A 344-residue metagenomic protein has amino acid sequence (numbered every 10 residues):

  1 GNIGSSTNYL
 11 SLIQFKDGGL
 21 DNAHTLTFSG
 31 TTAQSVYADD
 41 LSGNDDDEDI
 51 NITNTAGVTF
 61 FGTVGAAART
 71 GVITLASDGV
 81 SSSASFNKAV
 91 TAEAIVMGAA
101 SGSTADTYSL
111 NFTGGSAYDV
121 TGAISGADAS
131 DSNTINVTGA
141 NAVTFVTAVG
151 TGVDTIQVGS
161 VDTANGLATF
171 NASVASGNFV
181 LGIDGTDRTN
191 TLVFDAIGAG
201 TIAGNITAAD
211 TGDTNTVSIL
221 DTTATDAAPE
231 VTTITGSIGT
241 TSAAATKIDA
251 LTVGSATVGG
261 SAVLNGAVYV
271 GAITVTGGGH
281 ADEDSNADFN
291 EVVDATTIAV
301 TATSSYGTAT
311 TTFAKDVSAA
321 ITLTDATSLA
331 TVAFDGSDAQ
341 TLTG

Functional and structural regions predicted by a protein language model:
G1-L20, H24-D45, I50-I52, V58-A67 (+17 more regions): Short, T/G/N/S-enriched strand-turn elements that build extracellular solenoid repeat scaffolds
G198, T222-A224, D338: Acidic glycine-/aspartate-rich tracts in secreted/extracellular proteins
